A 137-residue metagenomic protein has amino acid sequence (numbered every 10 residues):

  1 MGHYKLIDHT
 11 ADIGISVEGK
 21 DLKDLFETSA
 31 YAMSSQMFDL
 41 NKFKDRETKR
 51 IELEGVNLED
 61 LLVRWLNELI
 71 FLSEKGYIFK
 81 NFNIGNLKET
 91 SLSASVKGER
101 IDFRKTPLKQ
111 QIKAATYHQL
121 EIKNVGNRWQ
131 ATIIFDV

Functional and structural regions predicted by a protein language model:
G2-V137: N-terminal intrinsically disordered, cationic/polar leader segments that include organellar targeting peptides
